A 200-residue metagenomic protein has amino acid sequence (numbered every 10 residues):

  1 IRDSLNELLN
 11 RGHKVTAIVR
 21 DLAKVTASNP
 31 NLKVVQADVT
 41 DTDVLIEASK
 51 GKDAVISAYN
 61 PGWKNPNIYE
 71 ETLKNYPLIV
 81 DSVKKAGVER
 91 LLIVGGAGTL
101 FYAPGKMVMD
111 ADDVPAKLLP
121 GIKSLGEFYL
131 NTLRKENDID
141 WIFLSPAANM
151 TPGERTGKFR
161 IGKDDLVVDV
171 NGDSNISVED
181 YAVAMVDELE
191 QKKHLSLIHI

Functional and structural regions predicted by a protein language model:
I1-R11: N-terminal Rossmann NAD(P)H-binding glycine-rich loop of SDR-like oxidoreductase domains
T16: Conserved beta-strand positions in the Rossmann-like core of class I SAM-dependent methyltransferases
L22, P77-P120, R134, I142: Conserved Rossmann-fold NAD(P)-dependent oxidoreductase catalytic core, especially the SDR/UDP-sugar
A23-A86, K193: NAD(P)H-binding glycine-rich loop region in Rossmannoid oxidoreductase-like domains and their noncatalytic homologs
K64, G98-A103, N149-G153: Conserved catalytic-site region of short-chain dehydrogenase/reductase
S124, G172-V186: Substrate-positioning beta->alpha
L130-P152: Conserved beta-loop-beta element that borders a ligand/cofactor-binding pocket
I198-I200: Conserved small/polar residues in nucleotide/adenosyl-binding loops
